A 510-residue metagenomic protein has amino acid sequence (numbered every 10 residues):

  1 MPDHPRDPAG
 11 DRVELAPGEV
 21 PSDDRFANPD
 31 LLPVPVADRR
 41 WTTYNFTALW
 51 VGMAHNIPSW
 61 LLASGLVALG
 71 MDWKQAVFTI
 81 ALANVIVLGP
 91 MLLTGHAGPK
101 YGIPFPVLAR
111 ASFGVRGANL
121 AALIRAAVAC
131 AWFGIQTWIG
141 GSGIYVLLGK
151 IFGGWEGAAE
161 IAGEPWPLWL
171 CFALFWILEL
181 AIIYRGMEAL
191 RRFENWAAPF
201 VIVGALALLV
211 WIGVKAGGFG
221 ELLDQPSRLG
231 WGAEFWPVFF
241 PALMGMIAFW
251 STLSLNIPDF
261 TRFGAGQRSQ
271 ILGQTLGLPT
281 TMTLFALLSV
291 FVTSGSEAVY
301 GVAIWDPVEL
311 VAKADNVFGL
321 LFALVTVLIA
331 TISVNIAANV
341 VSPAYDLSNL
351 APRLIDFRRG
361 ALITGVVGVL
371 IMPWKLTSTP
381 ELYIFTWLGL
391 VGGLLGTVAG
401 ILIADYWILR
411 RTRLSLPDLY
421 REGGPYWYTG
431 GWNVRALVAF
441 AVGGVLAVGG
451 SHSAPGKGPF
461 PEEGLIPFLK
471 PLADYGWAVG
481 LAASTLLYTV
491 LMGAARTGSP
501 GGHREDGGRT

Functional and structural regions predicted by a protein language model:
P2-W73, A205-L208, K215-F219, L229-L243 (+2 more regions): Membrane-interface "cap" regions at the ends of multi-pass membrane proteins
D23-F113, G117, T252-P279, G295-A303: Transmembrane helix-boundary motif of multi-pass solute transporters/channels
P33, V398-L487, G501: C-terminal membrane-solvent junction of multi-pass transporters and transport-like membrane proteins
T43-W60, F172-L178, L209-A216, S227-V292 (+2 more regions): Hydrophobic, membrane-embedded alpha-helices of multi-pass small-molecule transporters
H55, S59, L82-P90, I124-Q136 (+5 more regions): Selective recognition of specific alpha-helical transmembrane segments in multi-pass small-molecule
A122, G149-Y184, P199-L208, F240-I257 (+2 more regions): Transmembrane alpha-helical segments of multi-pass small-molecule transport proteins
I124, I135, L170-V214, Q274-L278 (+1 more regions): Membrane-interface loop-to-helix entry segments
T137, G141-K150, F200-S227, F249 (+3 more regions): Hydrophobic alpha-helical segments and their helix-loop junctions in multi-pass secondary transporters
